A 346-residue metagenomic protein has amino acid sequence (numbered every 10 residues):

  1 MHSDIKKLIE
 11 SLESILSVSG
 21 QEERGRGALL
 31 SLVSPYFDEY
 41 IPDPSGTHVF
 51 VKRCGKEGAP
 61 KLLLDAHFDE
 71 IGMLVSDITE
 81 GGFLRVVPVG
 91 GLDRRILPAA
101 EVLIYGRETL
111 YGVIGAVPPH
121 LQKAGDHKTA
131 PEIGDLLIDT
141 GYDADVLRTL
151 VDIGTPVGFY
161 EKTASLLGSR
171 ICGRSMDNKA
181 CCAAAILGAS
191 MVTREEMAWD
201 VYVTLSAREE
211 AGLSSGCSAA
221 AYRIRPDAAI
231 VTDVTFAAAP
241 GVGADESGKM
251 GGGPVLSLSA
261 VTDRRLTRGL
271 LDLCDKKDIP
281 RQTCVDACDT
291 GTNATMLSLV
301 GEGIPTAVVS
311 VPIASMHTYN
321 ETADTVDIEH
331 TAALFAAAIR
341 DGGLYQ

Functional and structural regions predicted by a protein language model:
M1-Q346: N-terminal hydrophobic/helix-forming segments and targeting peptides
